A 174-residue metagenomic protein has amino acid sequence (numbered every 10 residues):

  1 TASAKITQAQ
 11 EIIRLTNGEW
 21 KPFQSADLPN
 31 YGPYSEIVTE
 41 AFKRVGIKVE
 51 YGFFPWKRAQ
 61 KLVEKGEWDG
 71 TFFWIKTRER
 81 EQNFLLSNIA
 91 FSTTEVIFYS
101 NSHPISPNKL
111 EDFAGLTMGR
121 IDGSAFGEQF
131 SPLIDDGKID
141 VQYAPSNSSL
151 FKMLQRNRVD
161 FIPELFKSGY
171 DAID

Functional and structural regions predicted by a protein language model:
A2-A9: Boundary at the C-terminal end of the N-terminal hydrophobic targeting segment
E11-A26, Y31, L110-F126: Short loop->beta-strand "edge-of-pocket" segments that line small-molecule binding or catalytic clefts across diverse
L15, Y51, I97-F98, M118 (+1 more regions): Generic preference for hydrophobic
N17-E50, F54, R58: N-terminal targeting signals for Sec/Tat export/insertion, comprising classic cleavable signal peptides
L28-E36, F54, S124, A144-S148 (+1 more regions): Soluble non-cytosolic domains of exported or imported proteins
E36-I47, S87-N88, D112-A114, G123-P145 (+1 more regions): Ligand-binding cleft/hinge of the Venus flytrap
T39, Y51-F113, G123-F126: Acidic, polar ligand-binding/catalytic clefts
K57-W68, L85, N147-D171: Short helices/loops that flank or line small-molecule/ion binding pockets
